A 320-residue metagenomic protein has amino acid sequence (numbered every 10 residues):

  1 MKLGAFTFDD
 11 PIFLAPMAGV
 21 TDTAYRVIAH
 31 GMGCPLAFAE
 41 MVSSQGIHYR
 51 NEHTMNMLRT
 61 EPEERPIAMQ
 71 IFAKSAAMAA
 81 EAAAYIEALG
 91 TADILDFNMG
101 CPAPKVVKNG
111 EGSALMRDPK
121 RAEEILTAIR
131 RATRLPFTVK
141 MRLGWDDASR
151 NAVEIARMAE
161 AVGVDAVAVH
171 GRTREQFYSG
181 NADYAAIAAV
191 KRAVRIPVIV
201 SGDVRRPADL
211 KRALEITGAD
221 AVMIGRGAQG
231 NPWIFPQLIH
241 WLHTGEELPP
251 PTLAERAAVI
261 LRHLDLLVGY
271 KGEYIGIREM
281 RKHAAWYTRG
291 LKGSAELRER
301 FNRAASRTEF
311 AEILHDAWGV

Functional and structural regions predicted by a protein language model:
M1-F13, I47-P66, C101-N109, I129-T138 (+1 more regions): N-terminal small/glycine-rich loop or linker at the start of catalytic domains across soluble metabolic enzymes
K2, M17-D93: Glycine-rich, positively charged N-terminal anion/phosphate-binding segment
G4, F8-F13, A18, T23-A24 (+7 more regions): Alpha/beta catalytic cores of nucleotide-metabolism and tRNA/nucleoside-modifying enzymes
I12-P16, A37-A39, I67-I71, L95 (+4 more regions): Hydrophobic faces of well-ordered beta-strands that scaffold small-molecule active sites in alpha/beta enzyme cores
M17-G19, V42-S44, F72-K74, G100-P102 (+4 more regions): Active-site beta-loop-alpha junctions enriched in small/polar residues
A80-E111, P119-I196, R212: Alpha/beta enzyme core
M116: Aromatic- and acidic-residue-enriched carbohydrate-binding clefts of CAZyme catalytic domains
